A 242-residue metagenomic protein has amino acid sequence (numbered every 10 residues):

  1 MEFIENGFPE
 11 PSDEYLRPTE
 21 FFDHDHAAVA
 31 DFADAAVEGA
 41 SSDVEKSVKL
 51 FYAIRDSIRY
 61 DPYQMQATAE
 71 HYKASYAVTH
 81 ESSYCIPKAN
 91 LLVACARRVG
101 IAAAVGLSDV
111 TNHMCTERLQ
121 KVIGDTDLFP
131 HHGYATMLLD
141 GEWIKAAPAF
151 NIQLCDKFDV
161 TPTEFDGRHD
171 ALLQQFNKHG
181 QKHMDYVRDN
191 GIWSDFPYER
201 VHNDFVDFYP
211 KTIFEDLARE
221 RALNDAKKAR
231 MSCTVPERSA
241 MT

Functional and structural regions predicted by a protein language model:
E2-E5, P9-E10, E20-F21, V110-T242: His-Asp-centered catalytic microenvironments across diverse enzyme cores, prominently the transglutaminase-like
F8-H80: Secondary-structure boundary elements
K49-D56, A94, R98, M137: Residue-level signal for well-ordered alpha-helical scaffold segments within enzymatic catalytic domains
A53, G106, A147: A cross-family glycoside hydrolase active-site/sugar-binding cleft signature
P62-T126, P130: Active-site neighborhood of thiol-dependent amide/isopeptide-bond enzymes
